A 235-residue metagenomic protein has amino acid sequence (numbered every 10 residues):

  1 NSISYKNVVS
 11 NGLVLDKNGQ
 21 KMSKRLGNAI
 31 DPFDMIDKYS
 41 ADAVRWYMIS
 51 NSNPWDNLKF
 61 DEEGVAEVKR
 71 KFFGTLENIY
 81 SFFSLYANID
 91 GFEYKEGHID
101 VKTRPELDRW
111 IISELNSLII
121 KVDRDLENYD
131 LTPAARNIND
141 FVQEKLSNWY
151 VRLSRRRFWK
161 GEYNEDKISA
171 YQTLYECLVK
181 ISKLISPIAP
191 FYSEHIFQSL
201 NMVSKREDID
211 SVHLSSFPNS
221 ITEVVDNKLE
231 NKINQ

Functional and structural regions predicted by a protein language model:
N1, N18, M22-K24, I120-A134 (+2 more regions): Flexible, glycine/threonine-enriched loop-and-boundary segments that flank and lead into catalytic domains of large
N11, D61-A66, N139-D140, Y163-A170: Conserved short loop/turn motifs at secondary-structure junctions
N11-G12, L76, L146, P190: Residue-level signal for inorganic ion chemistry
L13-N18, M22-K102, M202-D208: Catalytic adenosine-cofactor/nucleotide-binding cores of aminoacyl-tRNA synthetases and other
A29, K59-V68, S117-I138, I181 (+1 more regions): Extended, non-catalytic structural segments that build the interaction scaffolds of large macromolecular assemblies
I49-N51, K71-S84, P105-L118, R136-R157 (+2 more regions): Core structural elements
D90-I120, R152-Q235: Acidic, turn-prone loop/beta-hairpin segments
